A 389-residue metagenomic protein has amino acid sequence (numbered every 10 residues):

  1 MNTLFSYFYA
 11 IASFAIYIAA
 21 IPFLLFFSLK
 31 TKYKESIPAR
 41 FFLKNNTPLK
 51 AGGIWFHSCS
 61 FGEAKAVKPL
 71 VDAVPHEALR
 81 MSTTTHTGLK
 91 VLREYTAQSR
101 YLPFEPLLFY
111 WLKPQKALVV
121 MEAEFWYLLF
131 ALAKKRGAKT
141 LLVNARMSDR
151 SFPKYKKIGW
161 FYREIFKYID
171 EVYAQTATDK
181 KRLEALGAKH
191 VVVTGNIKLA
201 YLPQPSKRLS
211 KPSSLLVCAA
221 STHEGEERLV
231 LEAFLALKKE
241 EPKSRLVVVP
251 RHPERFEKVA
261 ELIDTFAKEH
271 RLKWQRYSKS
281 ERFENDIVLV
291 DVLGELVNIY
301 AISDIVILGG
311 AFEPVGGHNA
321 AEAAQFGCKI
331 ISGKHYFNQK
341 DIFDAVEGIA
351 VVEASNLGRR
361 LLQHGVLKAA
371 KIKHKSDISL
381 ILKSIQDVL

Functional and structural regions predicted by a protein language model:
M1-R40: A transmembrane-helix-recognition feature enriched in membrane-embedded lipid enzymes and envelope glyco-/phospholipid
S28, K32-N45, K50-S206, C218 (+4 more regions): Active-site and donor-binding regions of nucleotide-sugar-utilizing enzymes
P69-D72, H76-T85, L89, G225-E295: Donor-nucleotide binding loops and adjacent catalytic segments primarily of GT-B fold Leloir glycosyltransferases
K90-Y95, L183-L186, E281-N285, N298-Y300 (+1 more regions): Short loop/helix-cap segments at secondary-structure boundaries that form the rim of catalytic
F109-K113, E281-D286, L293-D304, Q325: Short acidic alpha-helix that forms the nucleotide-activated donor recognition element in Leloir-type transferases
L129, E226, E295, H318-N319: Conserved sugar-transfer catalytic core signal across GT-A, GT-B, and GT-C glycosyltransferases
I169, A185-L186, L296, A301-H374: Catalytic binding pocket for nucleotide-activated donors in carbohydrate/polymer assembly enzymes
H374-L389: C-terminal alpha-helical cap of glycosyltransferases
